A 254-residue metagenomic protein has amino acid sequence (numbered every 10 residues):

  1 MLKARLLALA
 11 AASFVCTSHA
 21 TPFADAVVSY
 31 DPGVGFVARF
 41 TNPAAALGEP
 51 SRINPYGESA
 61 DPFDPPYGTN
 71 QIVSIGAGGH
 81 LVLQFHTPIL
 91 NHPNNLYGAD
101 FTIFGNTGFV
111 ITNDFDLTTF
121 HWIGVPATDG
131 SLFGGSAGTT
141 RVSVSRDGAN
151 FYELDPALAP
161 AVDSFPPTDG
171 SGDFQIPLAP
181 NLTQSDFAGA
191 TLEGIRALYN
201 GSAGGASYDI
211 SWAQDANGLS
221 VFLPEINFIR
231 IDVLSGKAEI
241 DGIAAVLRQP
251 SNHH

Functional and structural regions predicted by a protein language model:
M1-P22, I243-H254: Short, threonine-centered small-residue motifs that mark membrane-proximal processing/anchoring sites and TM-junction
T21-T140, P156-P250: A domain-level signal for the mature, folded cores of soluble proteins
F151-L154: Tryptophan-centered short beta-strand motifs
